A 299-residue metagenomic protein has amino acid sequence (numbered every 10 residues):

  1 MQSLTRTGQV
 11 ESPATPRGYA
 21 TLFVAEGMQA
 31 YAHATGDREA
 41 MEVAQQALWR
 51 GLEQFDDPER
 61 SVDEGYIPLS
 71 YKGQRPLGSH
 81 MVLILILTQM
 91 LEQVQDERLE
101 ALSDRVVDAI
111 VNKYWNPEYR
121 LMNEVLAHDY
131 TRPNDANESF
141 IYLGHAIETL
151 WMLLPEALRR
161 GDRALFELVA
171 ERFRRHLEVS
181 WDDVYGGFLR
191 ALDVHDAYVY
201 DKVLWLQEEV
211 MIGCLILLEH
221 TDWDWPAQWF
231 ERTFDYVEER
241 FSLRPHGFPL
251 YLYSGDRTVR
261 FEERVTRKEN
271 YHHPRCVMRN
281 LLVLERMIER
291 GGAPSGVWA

Functional and structural regions predicted by a protein language model:
M1-A299: Glycan-recognition and catalytic cores of secretory/periplasmic carbohydrate-active enzymes
